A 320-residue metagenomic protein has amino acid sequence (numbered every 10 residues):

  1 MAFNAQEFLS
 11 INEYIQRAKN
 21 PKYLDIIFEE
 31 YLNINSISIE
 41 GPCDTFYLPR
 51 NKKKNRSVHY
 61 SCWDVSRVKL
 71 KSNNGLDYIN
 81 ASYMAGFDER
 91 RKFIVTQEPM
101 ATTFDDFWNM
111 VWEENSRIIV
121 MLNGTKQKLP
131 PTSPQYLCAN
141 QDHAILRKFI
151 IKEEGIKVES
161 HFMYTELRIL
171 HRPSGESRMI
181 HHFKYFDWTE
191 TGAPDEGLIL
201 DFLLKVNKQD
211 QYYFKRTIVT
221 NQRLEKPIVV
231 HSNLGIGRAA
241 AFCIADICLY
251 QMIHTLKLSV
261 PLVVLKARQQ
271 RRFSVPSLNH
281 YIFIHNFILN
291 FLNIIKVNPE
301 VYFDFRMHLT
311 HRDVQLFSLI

Functional and structural regions predicted by a protein language model:
M1-I320: Cys-based phosphatases of the PTP/DUSP/CDC25 superfamily and their flanking regulatory architecture
